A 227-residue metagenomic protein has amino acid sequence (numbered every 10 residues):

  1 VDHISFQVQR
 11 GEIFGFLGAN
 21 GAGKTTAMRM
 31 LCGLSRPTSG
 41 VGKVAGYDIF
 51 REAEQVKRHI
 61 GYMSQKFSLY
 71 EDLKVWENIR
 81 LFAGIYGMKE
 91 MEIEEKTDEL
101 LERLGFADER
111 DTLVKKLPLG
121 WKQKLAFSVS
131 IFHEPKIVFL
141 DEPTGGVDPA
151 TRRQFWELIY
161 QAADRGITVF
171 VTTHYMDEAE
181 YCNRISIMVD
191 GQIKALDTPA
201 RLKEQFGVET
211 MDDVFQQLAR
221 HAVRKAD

Functional and structural regions predicted by a protein language model:
G40-R51, Q55-V56: Conserved ABC transporter NBD signature motif
R80, G84, M91-E109: Conserved ABC ATPase "signature" region
E134: Conserved catalytic motifs of ABC-family nucleotide-binding domains
V138-E142: Catalytic Walker B motif of ABC-type/P-loop ATPase nucleotide-binding domains
L196-D197: ABC ATPase "signature
